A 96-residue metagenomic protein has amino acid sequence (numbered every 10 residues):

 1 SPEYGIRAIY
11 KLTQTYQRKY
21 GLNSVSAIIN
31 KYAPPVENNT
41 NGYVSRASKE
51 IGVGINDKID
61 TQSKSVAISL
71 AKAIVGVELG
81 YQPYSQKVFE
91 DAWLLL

Functional and structural regions predicted by a protein language model:
S1-L96: Cell-wall polysaccharide-cleaving catalytic domain and substrate-binding groove, primarily in peptidoglycan/chitin
